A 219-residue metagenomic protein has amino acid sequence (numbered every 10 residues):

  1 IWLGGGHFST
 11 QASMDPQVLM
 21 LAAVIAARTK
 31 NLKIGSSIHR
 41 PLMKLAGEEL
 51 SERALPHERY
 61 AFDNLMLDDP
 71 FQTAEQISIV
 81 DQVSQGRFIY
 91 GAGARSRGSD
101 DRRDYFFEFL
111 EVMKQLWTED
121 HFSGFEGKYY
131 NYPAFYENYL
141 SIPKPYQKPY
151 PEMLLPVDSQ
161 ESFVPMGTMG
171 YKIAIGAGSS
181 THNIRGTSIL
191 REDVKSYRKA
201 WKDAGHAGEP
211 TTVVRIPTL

Functional and structural regions predicted by a protein language model:
I1-L219: N-terminal glycine-rich cofactor-binding segment that shapes the pocket for flavin-like pterin cofactors
